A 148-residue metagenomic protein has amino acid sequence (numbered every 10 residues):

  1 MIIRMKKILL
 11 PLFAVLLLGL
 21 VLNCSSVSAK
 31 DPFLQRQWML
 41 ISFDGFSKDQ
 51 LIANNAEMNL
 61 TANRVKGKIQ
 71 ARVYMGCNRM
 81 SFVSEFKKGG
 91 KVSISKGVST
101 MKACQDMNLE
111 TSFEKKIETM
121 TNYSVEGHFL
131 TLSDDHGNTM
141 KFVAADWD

Functional and structural regions predicted by a protein language model:
I2, L10, L22-D148: Lipid interaction determinants
I8-L18: Sec-dependent N-terminal signal peptides
